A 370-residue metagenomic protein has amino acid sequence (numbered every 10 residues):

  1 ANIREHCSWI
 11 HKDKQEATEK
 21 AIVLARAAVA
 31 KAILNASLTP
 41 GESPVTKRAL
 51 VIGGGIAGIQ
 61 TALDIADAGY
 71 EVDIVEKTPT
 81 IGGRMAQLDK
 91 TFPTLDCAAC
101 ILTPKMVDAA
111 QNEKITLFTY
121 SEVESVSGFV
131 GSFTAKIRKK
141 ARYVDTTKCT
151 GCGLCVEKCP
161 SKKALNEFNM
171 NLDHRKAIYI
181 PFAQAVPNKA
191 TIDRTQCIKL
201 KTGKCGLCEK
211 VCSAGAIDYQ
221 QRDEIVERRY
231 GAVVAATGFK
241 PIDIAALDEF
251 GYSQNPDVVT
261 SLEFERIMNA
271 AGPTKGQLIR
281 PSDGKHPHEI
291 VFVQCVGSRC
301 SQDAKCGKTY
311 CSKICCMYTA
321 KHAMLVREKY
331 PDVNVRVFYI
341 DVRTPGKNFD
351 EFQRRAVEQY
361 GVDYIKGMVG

Functional and structural regions predicted by a protein language model:
A1-C7: A short, structured active-site edge motif that brings together acidic residues
S8-G82, K140-E227, A236-G346: Rossmann-like dinucleotide/flavin-binding elements
H11, P79-I101, K347-E351: Conserved N-terminal glycine-rich FAD pyrophosphate-binding loop of Rossmann-like flavoproteins
P93, Y339-G361, I365: Amphipathic alpha-helical
A109-V123, G215-Q221, R228, V357-G370: A conserved beta-strand/loop element that lines the FAD pocket in flavoprotein oxidoreductases
